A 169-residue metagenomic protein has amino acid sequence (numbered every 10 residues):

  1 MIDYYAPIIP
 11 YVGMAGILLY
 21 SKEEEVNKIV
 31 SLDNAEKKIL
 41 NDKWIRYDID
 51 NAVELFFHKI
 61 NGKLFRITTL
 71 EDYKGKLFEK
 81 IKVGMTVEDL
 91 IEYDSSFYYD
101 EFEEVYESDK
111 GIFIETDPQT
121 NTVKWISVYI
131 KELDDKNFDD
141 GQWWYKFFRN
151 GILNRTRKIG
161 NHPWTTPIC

Functional and structural regions predicted by a protein language model:
M1-C169: Short helix/turn-capping signatures at newly exposed starts of structured segments
